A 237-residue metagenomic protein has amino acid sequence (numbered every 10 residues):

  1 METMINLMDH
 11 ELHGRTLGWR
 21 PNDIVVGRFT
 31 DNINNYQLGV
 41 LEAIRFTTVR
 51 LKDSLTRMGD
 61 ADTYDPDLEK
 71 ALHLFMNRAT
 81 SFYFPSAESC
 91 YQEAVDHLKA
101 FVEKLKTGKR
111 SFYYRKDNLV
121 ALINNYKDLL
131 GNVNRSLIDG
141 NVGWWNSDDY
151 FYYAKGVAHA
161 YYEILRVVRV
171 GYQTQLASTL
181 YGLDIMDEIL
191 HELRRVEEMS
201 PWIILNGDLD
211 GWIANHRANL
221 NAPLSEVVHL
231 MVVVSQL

Functional and structural regions predicted by a protein language model:
M1-A87: N-terminal Sec/ER secretory leader and immediately downstream segment of secreted/extracellular precursors
P21-N32, W144-D148, W202-A218: A cross-kingdom feature marking solvent-exposed beta-strand/loop segments within repeated, beta-rich binding/scaffold
V40-V49, G156-V167, E226-L230: Extracellular/lumenal glycan-associated surfaces
T56-T63, I138, Q173-L180, P201 (+2 more regions): Structured alpha-helical bundle/scaffold domains in large eukaryotic membrane-trafficking regulators
M76-S89, H191-L209: Charged/polar, low-hydrophobicity segments characteristic of intrinsically disordered regions and flexible loops
E88-L190, R194-E198: Extended amphipathic alpha-helical interaction segments
E192, M199-L237: C-terminal accessory extensions/subdomains outside the catalytic/core fold
